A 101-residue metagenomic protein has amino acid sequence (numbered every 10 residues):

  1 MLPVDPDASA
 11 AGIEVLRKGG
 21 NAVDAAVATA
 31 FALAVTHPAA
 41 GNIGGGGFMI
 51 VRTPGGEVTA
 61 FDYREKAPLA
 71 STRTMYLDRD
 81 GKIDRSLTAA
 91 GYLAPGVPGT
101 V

Functional and structural regions predicted by a protein language model:
M1-A10, E14, A22-V101: Noncatalytic scaffold domains of N-terminal-nucleophile
